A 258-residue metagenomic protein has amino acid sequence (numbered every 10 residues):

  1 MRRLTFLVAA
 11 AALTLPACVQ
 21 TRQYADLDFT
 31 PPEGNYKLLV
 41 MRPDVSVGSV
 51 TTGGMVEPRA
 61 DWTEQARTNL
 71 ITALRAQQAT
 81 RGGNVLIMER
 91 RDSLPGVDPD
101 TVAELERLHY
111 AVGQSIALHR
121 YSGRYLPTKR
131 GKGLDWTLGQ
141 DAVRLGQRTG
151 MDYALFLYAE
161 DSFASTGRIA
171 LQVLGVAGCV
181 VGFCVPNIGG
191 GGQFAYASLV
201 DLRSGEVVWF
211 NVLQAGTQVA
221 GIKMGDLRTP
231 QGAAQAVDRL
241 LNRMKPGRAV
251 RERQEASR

Functional and structural regions predicted by a protein language model:
M1-V8: Bacterial N-terminal signal peptides that target proteins for export
T14-A17: C-terminal motif of bacterial Sec signal peptides marking the signal peptidase cleavage site
V19-V50, N69, L138-D152, Y158-R258: C-terminal/domain-edge helix-coil "capping" segments
G53-F163, L202, E206: N-terminal segment of the mature soluble domain
